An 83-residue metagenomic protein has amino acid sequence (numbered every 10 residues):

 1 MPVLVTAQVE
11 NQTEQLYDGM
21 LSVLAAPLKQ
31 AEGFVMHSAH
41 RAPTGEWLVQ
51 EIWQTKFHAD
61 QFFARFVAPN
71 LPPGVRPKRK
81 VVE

Functional and structural regions predicted by a protein language model:
M1-F66, G74-E83: Short S/T/G/P-rich N-terminal loop/turn motif that feeds into the first structured element of a domain
